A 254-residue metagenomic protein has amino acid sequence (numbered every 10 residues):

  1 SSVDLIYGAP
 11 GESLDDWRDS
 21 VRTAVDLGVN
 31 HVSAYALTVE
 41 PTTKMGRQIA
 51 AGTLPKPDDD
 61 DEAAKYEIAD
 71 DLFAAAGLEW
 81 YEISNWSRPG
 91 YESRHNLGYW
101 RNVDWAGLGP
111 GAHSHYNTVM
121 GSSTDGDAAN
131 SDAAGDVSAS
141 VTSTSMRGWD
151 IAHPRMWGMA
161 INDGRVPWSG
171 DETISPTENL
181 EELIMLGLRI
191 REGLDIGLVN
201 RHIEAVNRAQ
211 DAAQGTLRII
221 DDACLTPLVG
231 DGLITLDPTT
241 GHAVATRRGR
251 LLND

Functional and structural regions predicted by a protein language model:
S1-G215: C-terminal scaffold of the Radical SAM
D132, A223, L251-D254: Auxiliary N-terminal substrate/complex-recognition segments of SAM-dependent methyltransferases
A139-V141, L217-I219, T239, A243: Hydrophobic transmembrane signal anchors and adjacent membrane-proximal interface regions, especially in viral
V199, T226-P227, T240-A243: Helix-rich C-terminal "collar"/helical-bundle subdomain used as an assembly and partner-interaction module in RFC-like
D211-D231: Short amphipathic alpha-helical interaction segments
V229-T239: A short, conserved structural fragment
D237-D254: Accessory beta->alpha helical hairpin/"wing" motif in late/C-terminal subdomains of nucleic-acid enzymes
